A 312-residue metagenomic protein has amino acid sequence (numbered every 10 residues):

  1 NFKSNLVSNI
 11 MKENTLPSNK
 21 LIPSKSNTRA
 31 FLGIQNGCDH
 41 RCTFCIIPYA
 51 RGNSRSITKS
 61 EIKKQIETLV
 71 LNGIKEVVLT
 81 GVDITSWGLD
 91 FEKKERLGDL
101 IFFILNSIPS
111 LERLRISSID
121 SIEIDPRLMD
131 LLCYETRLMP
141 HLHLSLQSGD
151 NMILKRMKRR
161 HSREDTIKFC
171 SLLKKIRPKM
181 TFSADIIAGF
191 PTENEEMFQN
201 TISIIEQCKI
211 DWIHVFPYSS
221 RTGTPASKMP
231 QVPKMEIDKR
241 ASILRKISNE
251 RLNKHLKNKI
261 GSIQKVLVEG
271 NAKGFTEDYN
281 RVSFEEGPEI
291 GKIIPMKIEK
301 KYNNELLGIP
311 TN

Functional and structural regions predicted by a protein language model:
N1-W87, F102, R127, L138 (+7 more regions): Proteins enriched for Cys/Gly/acidic motifs involved in redox and nucleic-acid/cofactor modification
S4, H40, T85, I122 (+4 more regions): Glycine-centered loop/turn positions within well-structured domains that cap or flank conserved ligand/cofactor-binding
C42, L79, I116, L144 (+5 more regions): Conserved, mostly hydrophobic/aromatic
L71-E195: Conserved SAM/AdoMet-binding glycine-rich loop
G81, S118, L146-S148, A184-A188 (+6 more regions): Active-site proximal loops enriched in glycine and acidic residues that flank catalytic Cys/His/Asp and coordinate
P140-H141, L154-K155, T166, P178-A184 (+6 more regions): Extended hydrophobic-aromatic, low-complexity segments
E193-N194, I205-I210: Contiguous mid-protein beta-loop-alpha structural module that forms a pocket-lining wall or clamp of enzyme active
K228-N312: Terminal RNA-binding accessory module
